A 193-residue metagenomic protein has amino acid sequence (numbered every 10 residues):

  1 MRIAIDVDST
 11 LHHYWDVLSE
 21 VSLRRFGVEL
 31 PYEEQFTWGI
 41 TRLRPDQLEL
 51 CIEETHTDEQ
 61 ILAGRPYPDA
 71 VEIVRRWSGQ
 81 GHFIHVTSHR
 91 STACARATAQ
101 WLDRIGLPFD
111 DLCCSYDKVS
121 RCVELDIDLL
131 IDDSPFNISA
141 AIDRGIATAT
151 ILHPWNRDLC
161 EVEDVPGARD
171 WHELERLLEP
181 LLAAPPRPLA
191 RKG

Functional and structural regions predicted by a protein language model:
M1-L50: Active-site neighborhood of HAD-like aspartate-dependent phosphohydrolases
C51-E59: Short glycine/proline- and acidic residue-enriched helix-loop micro-motifs that form flexible lids or anion-recognition
D58-V86, S91-A97: Short, acidic loop-to-helix structural element flanking the phosphoryl-transfer center in phosphate-processing enzymes
F83-I84, F109, T148-A149: Hydrophobic anchor at the start of a short beta-strand that flanks the dinucleotide cofactor-binding loop
H89-R144: Substrate-recognition "cap/lid" segment bordering the active-site pocket of phosphatases
V119, P135-G193: Asp-based, Mg2+/Mn2+-dependent phosphohydrolase catalytic module
